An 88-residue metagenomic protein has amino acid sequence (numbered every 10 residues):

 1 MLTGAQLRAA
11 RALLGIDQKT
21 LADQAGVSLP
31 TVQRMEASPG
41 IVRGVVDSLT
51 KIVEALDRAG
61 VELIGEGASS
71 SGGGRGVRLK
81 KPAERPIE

Functional and structural regions predicted by a protein language model:
M1-L2: A detector for short, charged/polar N-terminal pre-domain segments
Q6, T31-R34, S48, G76: Residue-level recognition of specific faces of alpha-helices
L7-T20, K81-P86: Short basic helix-loop element that most often maps to the first helix and adjoining turn of HTH DNA-binding modules
A10, Q24, M35: Residues in the recognition helix of alpha-helical DNA-binding motifs
L14, S38, V45-L49: Short, conserved glycine- and acidic-residue-centered signature motifs in active-site or ligand-binding loops
V27-G44: Recognition helix of helix-turn-helix/homeodomain-like DNA-binding domains that insert into the DNA major groove
V46-L63: DNA major-groove recognition helix of helix-turn-helix/homeodomain DNA-binding modules
A59-E88: Short, charged recognition helix plus adjacent turn of helix-turn-helix-like nucleic-acid-binding domains
